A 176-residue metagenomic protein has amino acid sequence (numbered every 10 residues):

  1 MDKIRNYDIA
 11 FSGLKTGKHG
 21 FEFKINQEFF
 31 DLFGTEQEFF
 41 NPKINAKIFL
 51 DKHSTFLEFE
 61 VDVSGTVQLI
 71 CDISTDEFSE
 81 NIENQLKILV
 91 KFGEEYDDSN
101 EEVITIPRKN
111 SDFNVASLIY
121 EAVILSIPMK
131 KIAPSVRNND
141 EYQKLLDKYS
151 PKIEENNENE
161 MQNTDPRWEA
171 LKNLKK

Functional and structural regions predicted by a protein language model:
M1-G13, G93-K176: Charge-rich, low-complexity linker and terminal segments
M1-I70: A positional/architectural concept
H19-F23, Q27-F33, F59-V61, D72 (+3 more regions): Aromatic-enriched hydrophobic runs in primary sequence
G20-E22, K43-K47, E77-L89, D112: Well-ordered beta-strand positions in beta-sheet-rich domains
T35, D72-S79, L125, K176: Short, intrinsically disordered, mixed-charge
T35, E60, E83-L86, F92 (+1 more regions): Short linear functional motifs in flexible/disordered or boundary regions
V61-V63, I82, I127: Residue-level recognition of conserved beta-strand positions in structured domain cores
L69-S99: Helix-adjacent hinge/juxtasegments
